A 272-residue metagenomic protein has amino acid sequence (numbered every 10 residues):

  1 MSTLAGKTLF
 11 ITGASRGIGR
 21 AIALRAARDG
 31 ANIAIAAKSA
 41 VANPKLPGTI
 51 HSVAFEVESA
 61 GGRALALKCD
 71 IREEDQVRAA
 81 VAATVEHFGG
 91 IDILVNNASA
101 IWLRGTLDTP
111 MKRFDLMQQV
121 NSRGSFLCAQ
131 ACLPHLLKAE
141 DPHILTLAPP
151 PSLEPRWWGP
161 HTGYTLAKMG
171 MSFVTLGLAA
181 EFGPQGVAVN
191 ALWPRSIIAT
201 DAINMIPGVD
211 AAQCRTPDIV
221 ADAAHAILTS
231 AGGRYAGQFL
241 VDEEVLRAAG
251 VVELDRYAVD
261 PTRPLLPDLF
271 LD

Functional and structural regions predicted by a protein language model:
S2-F88, I101-W102, K112: Short-chain dehydrogenase/reductase
K7, G62-R63, G90-I91, L136-P150 (+2 more regions): Active-site loop of short-chain dehydrogenase/reductase
A26, G90-D92, S172-T175, F182-P194 (+1 more regions): Conserved Rossmann-fold SDR core element
G105-T106, P110-D115: Substrate-binding pocket helix/loop in short-chain dehydrogenase/reductase
A129-Q130, L176: A short, exposed helix-loop element centered on a Lys and neighboring polar residues
L137-K138, P142-P184, S196-I198: Catalytic loop of short-chain dehydrogenase/reductase
A191-L192, V209-D272: C-terminal helical subdomain
